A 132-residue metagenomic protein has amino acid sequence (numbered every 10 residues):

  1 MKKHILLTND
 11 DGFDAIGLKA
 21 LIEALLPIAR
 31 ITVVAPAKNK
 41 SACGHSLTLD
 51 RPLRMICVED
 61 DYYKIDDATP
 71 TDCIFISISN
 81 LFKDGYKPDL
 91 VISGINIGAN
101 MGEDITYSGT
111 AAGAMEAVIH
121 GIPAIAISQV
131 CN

Functional and structural regions predicted by a protein language model:
I5, I16-F82, Y86-K87, V118: A cross-family phosphate/adenosyl-ligand binding-site feature
L7-D14, D104-I105: Short, glycine-rich nucleotide/cofactor-binding loops
T8, V34-P36, S93-N96, A126-S128: Short beta-strand segments
D11, N39, T69-P70, N96-A99: Short glycine-rich anion-binding loops that position phosphate/pyrophosphate groups of nucleotides and phosphorylated
L90: Short, Asp-centered acidic motifs that coordinate Mg2+ and/or phosphate in catalytic or ligand-binding sites
A99-S108: Glycine/threonine-rich flexible loop motifs
V118-N132: Glycine-rich phosphate/pyrophosphate-binding loops and their adjacent beta-strand/loop elements at enzyme active sites
